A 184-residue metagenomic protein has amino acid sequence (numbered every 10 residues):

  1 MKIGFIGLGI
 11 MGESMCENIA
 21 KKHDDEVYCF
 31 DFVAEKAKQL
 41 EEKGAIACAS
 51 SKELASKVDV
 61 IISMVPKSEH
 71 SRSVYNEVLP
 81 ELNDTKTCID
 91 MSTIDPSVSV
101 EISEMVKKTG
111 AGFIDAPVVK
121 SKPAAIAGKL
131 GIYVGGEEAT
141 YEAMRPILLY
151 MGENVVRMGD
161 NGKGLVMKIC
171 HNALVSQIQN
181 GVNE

Functional and structural regions predicted by a protein language model:
M1-S63, K86, K122: NAD(P)+-binding Rossmann beta1-loop-alpha1 motif at the extreme N-terminus of oxidoreductases
I3, I94-A173: Rossmann-fold dinucleotide-binding core
N18, K22, K36, K43 (+5 more regions): Change "in soluble alpha/beta enzymes" to "in soluble alpha/beta proteins
A37, V58, S68-S71, Y75 (+5 more regions): A general structural signal for well-ordered alpha-helical segments in protein cores
K43-K52, V74, A111, G128-I132: A short alpha/beta connector and helix-capping loop motif
S51-G112: Rossmann-fold NAD(P) dinucleotide-binding segment
